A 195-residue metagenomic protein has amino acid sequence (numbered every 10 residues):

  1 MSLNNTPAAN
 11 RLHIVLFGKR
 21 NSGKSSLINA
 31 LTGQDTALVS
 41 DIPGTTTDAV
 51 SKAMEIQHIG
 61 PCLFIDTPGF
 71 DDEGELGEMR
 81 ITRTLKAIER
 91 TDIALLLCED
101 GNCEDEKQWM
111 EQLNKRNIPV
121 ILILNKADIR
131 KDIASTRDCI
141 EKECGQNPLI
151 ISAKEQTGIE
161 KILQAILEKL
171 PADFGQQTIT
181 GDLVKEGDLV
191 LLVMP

Functional and structural regions predicted by a protein language model:
M1-T82, K86-E89: Conserved G1/Walker A P-loop phosphate-binding module
R20, F174-P195: Conserved catalytic-core segments of large NTP-driven translation/proteostasis enzymes
L31-T32, M54, C98, N117 (+1 more regions): Hydrophobic aliphatic residues
I42, T46, V50, R80-R90 (+5 more regions): Helical mechanochemical/support elements of P-loop NTPase systems and associated helical scaffolds
D66, L97-E99, V193: Short, well-ordered coil/turn residues at beta-beta hairpins and beta-strand->alpha-helix junctions within
D72, I88-M110, N117-A134, Q156: Conserved Switch II/interswitch segment of TRAFAC-class P-loop GTPases
N114-D182: Canonical P-loop GTPase G-domain recognition
